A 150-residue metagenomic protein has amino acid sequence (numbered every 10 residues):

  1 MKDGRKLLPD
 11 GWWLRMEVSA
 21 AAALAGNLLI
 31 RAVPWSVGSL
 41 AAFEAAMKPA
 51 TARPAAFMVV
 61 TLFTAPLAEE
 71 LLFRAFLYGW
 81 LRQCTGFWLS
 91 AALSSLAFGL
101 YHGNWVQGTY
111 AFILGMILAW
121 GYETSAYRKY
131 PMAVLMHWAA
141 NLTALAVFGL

Functional and structural regions predicted by a protein language model:
M1-A65, Q83: Juxtamembrane helix-loop-helix connectors linking adjacent transmembrane helices in multi-pass membrane enzymes
A23-R31, G103, L145-L150: Hydrophobic alpha-helical transmembrane segments in multi-pass integral membrane proteins
G26, A65, E69, R74 (+1 more regions): Alpha-helical transmembrane segments of polytopic integral membrane proteins, especially the permease/helical cores
A56-V59, G103-Y110: Structural signature of hydrophobic alpha-helical transmembrane segments
L67-L72, F76-L77, N104, A139 (+1 more regions): Active-site His/Glu-centered metal-binding helix of metallohydrolases
E69-L93, W120-R128: Membrane-interface helix/loop boundary segments of multi-pass membrane proteins
A91, S95, V106-L150: Functionally important transmembrane alpha-helices
